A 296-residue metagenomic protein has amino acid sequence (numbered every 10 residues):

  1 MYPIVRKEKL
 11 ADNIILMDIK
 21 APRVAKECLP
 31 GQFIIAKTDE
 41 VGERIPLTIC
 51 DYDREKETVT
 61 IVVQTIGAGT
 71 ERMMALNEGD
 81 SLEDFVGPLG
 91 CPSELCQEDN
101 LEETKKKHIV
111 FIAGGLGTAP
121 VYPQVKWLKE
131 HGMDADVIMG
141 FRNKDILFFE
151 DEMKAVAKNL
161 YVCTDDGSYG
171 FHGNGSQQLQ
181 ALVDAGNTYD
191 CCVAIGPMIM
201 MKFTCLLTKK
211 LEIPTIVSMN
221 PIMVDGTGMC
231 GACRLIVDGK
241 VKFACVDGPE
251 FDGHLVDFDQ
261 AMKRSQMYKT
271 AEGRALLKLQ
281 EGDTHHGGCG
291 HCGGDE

Functional and structural regions predicted by a protein language model:
M1-D80: Ferredoxin-reductase
M1-P30, D39-V41, C96-H108, E130 (+6 more regions): Iron-sulfur (Fe-S) cluster-binding modules
R6, D51, V162-T164, V217 (+1 more regions): Structural signal for conserved beta-strand scaffold positions within catalytic alpha/beta enzyme cores
A36, D84-F85, L235: A generic structural signal for residues embedded in beta-strands
D39, G87-P88, D238: Short, surface-exposed secondary-structure boundary micro-motifs
G42-D51, L89-L101, C245: Short, Lys/Arg- and Gly-enriched loop/turn segments at beta-strand edges
E71-V224: FNR/FR-type flavoprotein reductase catalytic core
P120, M198, N220-E250, T284-E296: Local cysteine-cluster metal-coordination motifs and their immediate loop/turn environment, predominantly Fe-S cluster
